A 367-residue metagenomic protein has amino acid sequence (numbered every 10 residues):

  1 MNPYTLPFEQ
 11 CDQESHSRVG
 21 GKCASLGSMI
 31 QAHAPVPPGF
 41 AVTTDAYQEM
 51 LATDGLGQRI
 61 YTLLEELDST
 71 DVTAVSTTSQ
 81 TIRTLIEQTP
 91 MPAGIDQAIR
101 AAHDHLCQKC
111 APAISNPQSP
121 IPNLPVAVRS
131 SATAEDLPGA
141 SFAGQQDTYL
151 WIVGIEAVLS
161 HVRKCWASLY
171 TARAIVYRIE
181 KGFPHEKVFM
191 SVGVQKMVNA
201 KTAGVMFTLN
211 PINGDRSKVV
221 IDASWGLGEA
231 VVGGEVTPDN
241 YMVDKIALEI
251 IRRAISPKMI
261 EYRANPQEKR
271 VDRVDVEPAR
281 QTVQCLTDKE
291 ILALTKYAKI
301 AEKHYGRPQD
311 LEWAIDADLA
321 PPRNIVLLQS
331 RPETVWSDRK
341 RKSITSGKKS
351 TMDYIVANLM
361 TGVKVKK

Functional and structural regions predicted by a protein language model:
M1-G193, T202, T282-K289, A293-Y297 (+7 more regions): N-terminal beta-alpha lobe that positions the nucleotide/phosphoryl donor in ATP/NTP-coupled carboxylate activation
R129, Q195, V220-D222: Short beta-strand segments
A203-N210: Segments forming glycine/polar-rich beta-alpha architectures that bind adenosine-containing cofactors
N210-P211, V231, D316-A320: Short, acidic, Ser/Thr-enriched surface-loop or helix-capping motifs
A223, L328-T334: Short beta->alpha transition motifs characteristic of CBS
A223-P278: Short, His- and charge-rich active-site/binding loops that engage polyanionic ligands
G228-E235, T334-S346: A short, polar/charged loop-to-alpha-helix boundary motif
